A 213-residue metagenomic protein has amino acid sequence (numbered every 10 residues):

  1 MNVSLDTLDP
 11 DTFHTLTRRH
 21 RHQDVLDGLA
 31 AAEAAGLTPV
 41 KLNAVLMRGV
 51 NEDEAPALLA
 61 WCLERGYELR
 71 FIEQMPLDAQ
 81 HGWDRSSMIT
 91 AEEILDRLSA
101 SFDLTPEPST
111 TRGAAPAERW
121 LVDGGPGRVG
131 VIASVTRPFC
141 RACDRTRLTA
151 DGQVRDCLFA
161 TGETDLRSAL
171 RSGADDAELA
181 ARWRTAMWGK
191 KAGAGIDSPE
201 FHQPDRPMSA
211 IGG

Functional and structural regions predicted by a protein language model:
M1-I72: Radical SAM/AdoMet-radical enzyme domain recognition
A60-E64, F71-G213: Auxiliary Fe-S-binding modules of radical SAM enzymes
